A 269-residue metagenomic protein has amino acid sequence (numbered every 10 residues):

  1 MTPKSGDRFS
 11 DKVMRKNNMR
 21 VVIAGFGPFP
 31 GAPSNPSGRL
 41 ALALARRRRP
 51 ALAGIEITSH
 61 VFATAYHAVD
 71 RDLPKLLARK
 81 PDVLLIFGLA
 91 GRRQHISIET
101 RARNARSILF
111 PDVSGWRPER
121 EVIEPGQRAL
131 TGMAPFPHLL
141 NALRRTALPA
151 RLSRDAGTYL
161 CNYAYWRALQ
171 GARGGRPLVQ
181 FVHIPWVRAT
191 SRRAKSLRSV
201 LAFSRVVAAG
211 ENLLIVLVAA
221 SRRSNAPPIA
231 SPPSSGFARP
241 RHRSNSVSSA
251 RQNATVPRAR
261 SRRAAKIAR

Functional and structural regions predicted by a protein language model:
D11-K12, R239: Generic detector of N-terminal low-structure segments
N18-A156, Q170-R176, R198-P232, R269: N-terminal catalytic or cofactor-binding beta/alpha core of small enzyme domains
G31, R188-R193: Short active-site-adjacent structural elements
G91, P185-R188: Glycine-rich beta-alpha junction loops
A156-G175, Q180-W186: Active-site oxyanion/phosphate-handling segment shared across diverse enzymes
S231-R269: Low-acidity, Ser/Thr- and Arg-rich intrinsically disordered low-complexity segments
